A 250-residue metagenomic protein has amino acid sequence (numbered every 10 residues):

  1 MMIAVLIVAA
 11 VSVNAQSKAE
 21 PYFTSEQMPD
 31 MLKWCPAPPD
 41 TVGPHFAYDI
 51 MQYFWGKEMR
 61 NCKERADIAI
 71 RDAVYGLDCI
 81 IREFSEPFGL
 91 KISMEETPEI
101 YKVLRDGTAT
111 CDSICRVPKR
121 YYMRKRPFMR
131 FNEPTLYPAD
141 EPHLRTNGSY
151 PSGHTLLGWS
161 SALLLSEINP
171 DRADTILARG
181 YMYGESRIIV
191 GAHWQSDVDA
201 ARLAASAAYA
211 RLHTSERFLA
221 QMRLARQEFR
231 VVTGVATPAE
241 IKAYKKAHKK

Functional and structural regions predicted by a protein language model:
M1-A10: Bacterial N-terminal signal peptides
V11-A15: Sec/Tat signal peptide C-region and signal peptidase I cleavage site
S17-V190, R211-Q221, Q227, V231 (+1 more regions): Hydrophobic alpha-helical bundle signature of multipass membrane enzymes
H193-A200: Short acidic/histidine-rich active-site segments
A200, V235, I241-K245: Charged C-terminal helix
A201, A225: Acidic/histidine-rich, metal-coordinating catalytic segments
S206-A208: Catalytic phosphate/nucleotide-handling subdomain of diverse soluble enzymes
